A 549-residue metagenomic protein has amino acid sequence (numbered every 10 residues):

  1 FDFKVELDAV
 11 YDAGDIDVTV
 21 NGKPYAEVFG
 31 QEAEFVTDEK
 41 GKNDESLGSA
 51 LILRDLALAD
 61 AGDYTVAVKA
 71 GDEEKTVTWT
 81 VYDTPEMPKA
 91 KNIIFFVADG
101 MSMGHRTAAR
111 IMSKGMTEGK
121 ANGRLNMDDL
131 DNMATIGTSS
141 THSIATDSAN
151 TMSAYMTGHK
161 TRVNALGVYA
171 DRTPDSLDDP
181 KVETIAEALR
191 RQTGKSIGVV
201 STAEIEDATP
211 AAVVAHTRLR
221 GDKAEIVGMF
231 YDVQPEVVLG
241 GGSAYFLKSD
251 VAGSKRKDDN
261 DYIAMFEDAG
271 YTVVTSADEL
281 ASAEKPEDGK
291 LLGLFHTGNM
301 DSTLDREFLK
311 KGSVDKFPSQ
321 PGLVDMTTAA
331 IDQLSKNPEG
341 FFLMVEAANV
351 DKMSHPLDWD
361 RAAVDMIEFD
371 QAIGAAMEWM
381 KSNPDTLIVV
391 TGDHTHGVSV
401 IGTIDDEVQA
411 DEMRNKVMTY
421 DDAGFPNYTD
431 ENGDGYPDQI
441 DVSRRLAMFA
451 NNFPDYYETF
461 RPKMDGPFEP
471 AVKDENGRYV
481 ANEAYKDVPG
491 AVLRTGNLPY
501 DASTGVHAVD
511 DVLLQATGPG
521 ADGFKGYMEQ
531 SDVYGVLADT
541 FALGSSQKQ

Functional and structural regions predicted by a protein language model:
F1-P85: Beta-strand-enriched, solvent-exposed domains that form extended recognition/catalytic surfaces
I16, K23-Y25, K195, P235 (+1 more regions): Short aromatic/hydrophobic-glycine micro-motifs
V20-G22, A70, S201, G392 (+1 more regions): Residue-level signal for short segments within beta-strands and strand-turn junctions of well-structured beta-sheet
E32-E39, M101-R106, R110-S153, D207-K548: A post-motif C-terminal structural segment
V81-A98: Low-complexity, Pro/Ser/Thr- and charge-rich linker/hinge segments at domain boundaries
M87, G137, H142, A149 (+3 more regions): Long, structured ligand/cofactor-binding scaffold of large enzymes
H159-M229, Q234-E236, G242: Extracytoplasmic mature domains of secreted/periplasmic and thylakoid-lumen proteins
